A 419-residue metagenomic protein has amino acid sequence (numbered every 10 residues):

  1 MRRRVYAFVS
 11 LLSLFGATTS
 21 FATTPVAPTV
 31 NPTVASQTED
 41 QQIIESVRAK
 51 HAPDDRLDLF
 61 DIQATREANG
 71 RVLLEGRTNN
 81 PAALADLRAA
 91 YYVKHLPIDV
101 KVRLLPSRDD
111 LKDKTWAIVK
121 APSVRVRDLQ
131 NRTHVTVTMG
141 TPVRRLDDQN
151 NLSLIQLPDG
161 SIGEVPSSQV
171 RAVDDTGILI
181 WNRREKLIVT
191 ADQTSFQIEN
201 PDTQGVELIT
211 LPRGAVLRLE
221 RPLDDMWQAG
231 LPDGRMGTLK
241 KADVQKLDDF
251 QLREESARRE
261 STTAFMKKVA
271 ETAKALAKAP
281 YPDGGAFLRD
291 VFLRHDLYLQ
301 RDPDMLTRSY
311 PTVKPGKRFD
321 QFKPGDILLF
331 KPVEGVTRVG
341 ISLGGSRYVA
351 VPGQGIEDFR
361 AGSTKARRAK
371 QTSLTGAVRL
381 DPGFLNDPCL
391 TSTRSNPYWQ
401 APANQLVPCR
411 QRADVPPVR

Functional and structural regions predicted by a protein language model:
M1-T141, P166-G177: N-terminal targeting leaders
P25-A35, A85-D113, I118, R125 (+7 more regions): Boundary regions of SH3-family modules and the immediately adjacent low-complexity/disordered segments in eukaryotic
R127-R132, F196-V206, R308-K317: Short alpha-helix capping/helix-loop boundary micro-motifs
V137, L211, Q321-K323: Short, well-ordered loop/turn sites that connect or cap secondary structure elements
T141, A215, G325-D326: Structural motif
I198, Q245, E254-E260, K314-R318 (+1 more regions): Aromatic- and glycine-rich peptidoglycan recognition patches
E199-P201, G205-G237, A277-P282, P332-S373: Glycine-rich catalytic cores of cysteine/serine-nucleophile enzymes that process amide/ester linkages in cell-envelope
K278-F322: Catalytic cysteine-centered active-site loop
